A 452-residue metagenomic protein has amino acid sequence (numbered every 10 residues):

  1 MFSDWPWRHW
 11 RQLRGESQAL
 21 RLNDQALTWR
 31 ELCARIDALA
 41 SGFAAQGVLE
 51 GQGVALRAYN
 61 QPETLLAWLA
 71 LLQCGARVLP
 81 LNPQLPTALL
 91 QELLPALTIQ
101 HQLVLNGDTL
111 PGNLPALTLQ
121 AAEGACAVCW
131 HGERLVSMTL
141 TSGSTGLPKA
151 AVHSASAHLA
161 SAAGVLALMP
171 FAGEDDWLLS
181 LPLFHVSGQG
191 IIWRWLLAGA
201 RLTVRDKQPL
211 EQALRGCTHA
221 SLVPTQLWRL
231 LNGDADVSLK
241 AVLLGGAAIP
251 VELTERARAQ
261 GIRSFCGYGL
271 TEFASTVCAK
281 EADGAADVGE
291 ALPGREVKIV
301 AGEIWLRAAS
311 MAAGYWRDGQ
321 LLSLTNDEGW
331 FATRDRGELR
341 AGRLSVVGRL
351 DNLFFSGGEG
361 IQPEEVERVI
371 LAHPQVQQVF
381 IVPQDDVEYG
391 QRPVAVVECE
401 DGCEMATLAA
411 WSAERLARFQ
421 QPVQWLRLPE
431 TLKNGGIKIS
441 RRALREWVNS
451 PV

Functional and structural regions predicted by a protein language model:
E16-G47, Q61, A88-Q91, S156: Conserved AMP-binding/adenylate-forming core of the ANL superfamily
Q25, S41-L85, G360: Conserved AMP-binding/adenylate-forming
T28-R30, V136-A163: Conserved AMP-binding A3 loop
L159-D176, L183-H219, P224-T225: Conserved AMP-binding/adenylation subdomain of ANL enzymes
H219-L222, L230-A285, E296: Gly/Ser/Thr-rich phosphate-binding loop
D287-P293, V300-G329, R349, E359-I361: Conserved ATP/PPi-binding loop(s) of AMP-dependent carboxylate-activating enzymes
A308, R334-Q420, E446: AMP-binding/adenylate-forming catalytic core of the ANL superfamily
A417-K438: AMP-binding/adenylate-forming catalytic domain of the ANL superfamily
